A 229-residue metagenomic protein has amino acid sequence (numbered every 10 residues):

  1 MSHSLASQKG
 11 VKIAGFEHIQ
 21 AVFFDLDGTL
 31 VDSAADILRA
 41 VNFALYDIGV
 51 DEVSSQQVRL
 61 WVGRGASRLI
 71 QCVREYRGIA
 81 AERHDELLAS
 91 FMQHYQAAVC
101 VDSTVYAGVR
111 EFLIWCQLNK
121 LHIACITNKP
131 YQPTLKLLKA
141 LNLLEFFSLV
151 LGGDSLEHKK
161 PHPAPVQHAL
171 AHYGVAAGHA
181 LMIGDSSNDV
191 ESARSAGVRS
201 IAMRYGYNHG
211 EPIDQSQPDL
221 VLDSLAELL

Functional and structural regions predicted by a protein language model:
M1-A21, Q56, I114-L118, Y131 (+1 more regions): Asp-based, Mg2+/Mn2+-dependent phosphohydrolase catalytic module
A6-L60: Active-site neighborhood of HAD-like aspartate-dependent phosphohydrolases
T29, T127-K129: Conserved phosphate-coupling serine/threonine residues in phosphotransfer and NTP-handling enzymes
L38, N42, S55, G63-Q71 (+3 more regions): An amphipathic alpha-helix signature
A44-L45, G65-A80, L137, A169-L170: Helix-loop "lid/cap" segments that line or gate small-molecule binding pockets
Y46-D51, Y76-R83, N119, N142-F146 (+1 more regions): Short helix-capping segments at alpha-helix termini
C72-I114, N119: Metal-dependent phosphoesterase signature
